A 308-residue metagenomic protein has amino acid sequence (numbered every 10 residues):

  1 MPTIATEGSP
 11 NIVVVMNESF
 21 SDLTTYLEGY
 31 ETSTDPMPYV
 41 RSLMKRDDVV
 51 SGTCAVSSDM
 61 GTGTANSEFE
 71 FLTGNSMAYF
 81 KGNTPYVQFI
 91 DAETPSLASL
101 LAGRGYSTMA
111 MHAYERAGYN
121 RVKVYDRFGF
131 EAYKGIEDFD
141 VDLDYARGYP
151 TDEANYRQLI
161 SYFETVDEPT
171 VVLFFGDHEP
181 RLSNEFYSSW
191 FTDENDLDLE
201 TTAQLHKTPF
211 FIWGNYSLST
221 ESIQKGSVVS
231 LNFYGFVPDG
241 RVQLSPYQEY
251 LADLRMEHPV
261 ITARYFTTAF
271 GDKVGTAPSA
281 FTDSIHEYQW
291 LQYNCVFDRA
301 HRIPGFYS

Functional and structural regions predicted by a protein language model:
P2-S308: Solvent-exposed soluble domains appended to multi-pass membrane proteins
